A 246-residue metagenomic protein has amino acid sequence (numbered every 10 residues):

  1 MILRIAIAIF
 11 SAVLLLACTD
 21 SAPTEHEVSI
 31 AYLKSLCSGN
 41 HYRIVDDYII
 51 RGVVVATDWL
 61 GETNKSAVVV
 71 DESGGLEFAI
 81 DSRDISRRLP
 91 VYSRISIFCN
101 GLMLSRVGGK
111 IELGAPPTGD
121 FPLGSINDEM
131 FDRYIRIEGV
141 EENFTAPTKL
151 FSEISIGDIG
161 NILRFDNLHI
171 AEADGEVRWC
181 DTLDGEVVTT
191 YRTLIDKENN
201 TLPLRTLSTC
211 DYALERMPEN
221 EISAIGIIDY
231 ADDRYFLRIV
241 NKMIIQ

Functional and structural regions predicted by a protein language model:
M1-L16: Sec-dependent bacterial lipoprotein signal peptides
C18-Q246: OB-fold nucleic-acid-binding modules
